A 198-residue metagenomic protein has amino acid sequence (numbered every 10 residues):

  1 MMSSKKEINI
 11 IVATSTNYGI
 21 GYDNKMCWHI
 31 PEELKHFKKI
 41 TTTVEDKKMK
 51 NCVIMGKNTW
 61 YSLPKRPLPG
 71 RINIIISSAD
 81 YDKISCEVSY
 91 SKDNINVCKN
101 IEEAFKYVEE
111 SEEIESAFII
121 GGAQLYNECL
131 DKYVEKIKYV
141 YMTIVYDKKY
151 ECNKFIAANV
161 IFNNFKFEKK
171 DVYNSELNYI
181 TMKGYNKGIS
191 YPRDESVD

Functional and structural regions predicted by a protein language model:
M2-D198: Enzymes that bind and transform nitrogen-containing heteroaromatic metabolites
